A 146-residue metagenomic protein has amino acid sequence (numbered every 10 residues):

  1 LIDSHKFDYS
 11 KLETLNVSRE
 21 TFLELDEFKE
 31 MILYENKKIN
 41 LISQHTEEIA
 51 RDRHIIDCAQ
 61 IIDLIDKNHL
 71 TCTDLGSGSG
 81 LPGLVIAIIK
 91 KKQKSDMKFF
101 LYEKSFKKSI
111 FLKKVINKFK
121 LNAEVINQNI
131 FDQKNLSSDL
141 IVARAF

Functional and structural regions predicted by a protein language model:
I2-K67, T73, K107-F119: Class I SAM-dependent transferase core
A59-S138, A143: Conserved SAM/SAH cofactor-binding pocket of Class I
